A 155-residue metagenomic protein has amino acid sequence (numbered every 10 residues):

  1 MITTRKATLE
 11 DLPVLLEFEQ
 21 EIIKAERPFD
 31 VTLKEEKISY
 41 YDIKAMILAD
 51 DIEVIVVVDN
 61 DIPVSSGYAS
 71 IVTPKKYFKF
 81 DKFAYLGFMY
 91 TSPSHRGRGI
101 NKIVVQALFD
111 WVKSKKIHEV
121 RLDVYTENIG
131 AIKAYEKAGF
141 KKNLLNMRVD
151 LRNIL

Functional and structural regions predicted by a protein language model:
T3-E17: A short beta-loop-alpha structural element at the N-terminal edge of CoA-dependent acyl/N-acetyltransferase catalytic
I23-I43: Conserved GNAT-fold acetyl-CoA-binding loop/helix
K44-V56, Y85: A short helix-loop-beta-strand connector motif used in the catalytic cores of GNAT acetyltransferases and, in some
V56, I62-I71, Y85, Y90: Conserved beta-strand in the GNAT
F80-P93, L145: Conserved acetyl-CoA binding element of GNAT-fold acetyltransferases
L86, V120-V124: Conserved hydrophobic beta-strand within the GNAT/NAT acetyltransferase core sheet that lines the active-site cleft
F88-T91, G97-D110, S114, K133 (+1 more regions): Conserved acetyl-CoA-binding loop-helix of GNAT-fold acetyltransferases
K102, T126-L144, L155: Conserved active-site alpha-helix within GNAT-family acetyltransferase domains
